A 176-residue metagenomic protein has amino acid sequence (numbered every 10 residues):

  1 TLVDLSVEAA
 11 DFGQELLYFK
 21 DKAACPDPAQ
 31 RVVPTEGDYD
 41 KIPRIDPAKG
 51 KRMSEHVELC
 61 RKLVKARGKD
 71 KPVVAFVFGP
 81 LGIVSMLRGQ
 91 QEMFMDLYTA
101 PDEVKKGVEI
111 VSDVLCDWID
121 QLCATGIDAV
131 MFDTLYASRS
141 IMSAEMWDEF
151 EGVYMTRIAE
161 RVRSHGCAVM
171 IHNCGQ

Functional and structural regions predicted by a protein language model:
T1-R44: N-terminal capping/small domains of soluble enzymes
A24-P28, I45-Q176: Active-site loop segments of alpha/beta catalytic cores
